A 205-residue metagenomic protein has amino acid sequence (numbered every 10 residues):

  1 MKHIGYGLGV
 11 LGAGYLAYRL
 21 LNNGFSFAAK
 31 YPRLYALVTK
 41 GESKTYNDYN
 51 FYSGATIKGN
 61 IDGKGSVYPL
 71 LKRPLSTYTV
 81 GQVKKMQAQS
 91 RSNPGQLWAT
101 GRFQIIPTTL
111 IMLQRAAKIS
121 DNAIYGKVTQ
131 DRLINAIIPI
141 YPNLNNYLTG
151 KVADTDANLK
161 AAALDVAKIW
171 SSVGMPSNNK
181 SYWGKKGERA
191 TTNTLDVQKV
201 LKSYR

Functional and structural regions predicted by a protein language model:
M1-N23: Single-pass alpha-helical membrane anchors
L16-I124, T129-R205: Cell-wall polysaccharide-cleaving catalytic domain and substrate-binding groove, primarily in peptidoglycan/chitin
